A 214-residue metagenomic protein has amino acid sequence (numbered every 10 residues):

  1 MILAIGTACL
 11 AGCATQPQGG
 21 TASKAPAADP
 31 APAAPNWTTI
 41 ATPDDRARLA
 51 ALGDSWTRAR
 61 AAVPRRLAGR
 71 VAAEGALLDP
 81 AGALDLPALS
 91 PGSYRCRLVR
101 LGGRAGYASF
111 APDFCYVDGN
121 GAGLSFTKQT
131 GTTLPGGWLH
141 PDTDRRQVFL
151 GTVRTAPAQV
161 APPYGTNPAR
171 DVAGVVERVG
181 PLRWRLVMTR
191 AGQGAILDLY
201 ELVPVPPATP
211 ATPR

Functional and structural regions predicted by a protein language model:
M1-I2: Bacterial N-terminal signal peptides that target proteins for export
C9-G12: C-terminal motif of bacterial Sec signal peptides marking the signal peptidase cleavage site
A14-L89, P213: Amphipathic/hydrophobic helical signal segments and adjacent flexible N-terminal regions that mediate secretion
R70-A76, Y164-R214: Edge beta-strand at a domain terminus
D85-V148: Mid-length scaffold segments of soluble, non-membrane domains
G103-D113, F149-V175: An anionic, turn-rich surface loop/hairpin at beta-sheet edges that serves as a generic interaction/coordination patch
Q129-P135, T152-P157, M188-A195: Short, solvent-exposed aromatic-acidic interface loops
L134-P141, A158-Y164, A195-E201: A short, polar/proline- and glycine-enriched secondary-structure boundary/capping micro-motif
